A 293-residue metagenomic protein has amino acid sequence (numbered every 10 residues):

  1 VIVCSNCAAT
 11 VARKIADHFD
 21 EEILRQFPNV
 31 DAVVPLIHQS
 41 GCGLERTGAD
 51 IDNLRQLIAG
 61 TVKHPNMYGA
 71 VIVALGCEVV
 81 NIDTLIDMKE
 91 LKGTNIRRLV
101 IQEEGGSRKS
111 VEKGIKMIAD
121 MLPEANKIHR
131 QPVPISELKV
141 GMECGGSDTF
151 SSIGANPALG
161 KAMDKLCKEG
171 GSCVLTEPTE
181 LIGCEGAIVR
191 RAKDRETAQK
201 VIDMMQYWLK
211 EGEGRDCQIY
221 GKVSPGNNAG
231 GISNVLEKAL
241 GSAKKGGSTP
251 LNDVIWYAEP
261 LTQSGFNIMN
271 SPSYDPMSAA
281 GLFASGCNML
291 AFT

Functional and structural regions predicted by a protein language model:
V1-T293: Metallocofactor- and cofactor-centric catalytic cores in central/energy metabolism, strongly enriched
